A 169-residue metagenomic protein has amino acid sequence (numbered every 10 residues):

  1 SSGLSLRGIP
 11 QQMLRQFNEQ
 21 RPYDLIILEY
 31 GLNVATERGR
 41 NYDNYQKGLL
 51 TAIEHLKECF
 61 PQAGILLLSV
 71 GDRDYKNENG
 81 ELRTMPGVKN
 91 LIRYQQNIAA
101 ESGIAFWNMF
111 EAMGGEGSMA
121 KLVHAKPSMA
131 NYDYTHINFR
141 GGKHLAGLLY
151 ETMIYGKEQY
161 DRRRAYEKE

Functional and structural regions predicted by a protein language model:
S1-G48, E58: Conserved SGNH/GDSL esterase-like catalytic core that processes O-acyl groups on lipids and polysaccharides
S1-S2, L28-N33, L68-D72, N108-A112: Active-site-proximal beta-strand/loop segments in catalytic clefts of secreted hydrolases
S2-G3, V34-D43, H55, E81-M85 (+1 more regions): Second-shell loop/turn segments in exported
L49-E54, I92, Q96: Generic structural signal for well-ordered alpha-helices, preferentially at hydrophobic/aromatic core positions
L56-C59, G156: Secondary-structure transition/capping motifs at alpha-helix termini and the adjoining loop/turn into the next element
F60-G64: A short helix->loop->beta-strand "cap" motif at the edges of active sites that frequently abuts
D72-E169: Catalytic His-Asp segment of secreted/periplasmic serine-dependent ester chemistry enzymes
